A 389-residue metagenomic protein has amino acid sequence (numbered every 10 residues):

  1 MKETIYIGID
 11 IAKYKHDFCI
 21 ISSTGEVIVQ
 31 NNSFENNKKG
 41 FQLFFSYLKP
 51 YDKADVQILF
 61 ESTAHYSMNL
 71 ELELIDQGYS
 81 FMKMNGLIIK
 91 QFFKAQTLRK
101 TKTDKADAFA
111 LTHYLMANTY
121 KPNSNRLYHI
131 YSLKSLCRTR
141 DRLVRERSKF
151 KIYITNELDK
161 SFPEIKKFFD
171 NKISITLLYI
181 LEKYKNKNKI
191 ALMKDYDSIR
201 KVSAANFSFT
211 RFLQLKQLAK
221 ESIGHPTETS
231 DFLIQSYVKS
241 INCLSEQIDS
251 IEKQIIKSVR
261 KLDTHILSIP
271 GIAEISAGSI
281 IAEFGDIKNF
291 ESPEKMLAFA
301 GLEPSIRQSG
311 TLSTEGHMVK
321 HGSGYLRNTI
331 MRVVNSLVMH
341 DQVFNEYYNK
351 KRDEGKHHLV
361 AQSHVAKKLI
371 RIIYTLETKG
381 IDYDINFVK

Functional and structural regions predicted by a protein language model:
M1-K389: A detector of single, family-specific signature residues that are central to catalytic or substrate-handling motifs
